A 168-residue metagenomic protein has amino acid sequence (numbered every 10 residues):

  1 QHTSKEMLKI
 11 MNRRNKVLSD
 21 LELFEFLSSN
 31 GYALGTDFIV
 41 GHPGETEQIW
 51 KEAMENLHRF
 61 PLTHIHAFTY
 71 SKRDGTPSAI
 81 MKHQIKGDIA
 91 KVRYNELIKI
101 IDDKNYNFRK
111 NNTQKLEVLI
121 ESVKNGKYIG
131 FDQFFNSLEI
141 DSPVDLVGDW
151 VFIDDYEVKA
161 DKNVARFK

Functional and structural regions predicted by a protein language model:
Q1-H64, G75-I89: Conserved non-cysteine loop/helix-boundary elements of the Radical SAM core domain that shape
Y70: Short, ordered loop/turn segments at secondary-structure junctions
I80-K168: Terminal RNA-binding accessory module
